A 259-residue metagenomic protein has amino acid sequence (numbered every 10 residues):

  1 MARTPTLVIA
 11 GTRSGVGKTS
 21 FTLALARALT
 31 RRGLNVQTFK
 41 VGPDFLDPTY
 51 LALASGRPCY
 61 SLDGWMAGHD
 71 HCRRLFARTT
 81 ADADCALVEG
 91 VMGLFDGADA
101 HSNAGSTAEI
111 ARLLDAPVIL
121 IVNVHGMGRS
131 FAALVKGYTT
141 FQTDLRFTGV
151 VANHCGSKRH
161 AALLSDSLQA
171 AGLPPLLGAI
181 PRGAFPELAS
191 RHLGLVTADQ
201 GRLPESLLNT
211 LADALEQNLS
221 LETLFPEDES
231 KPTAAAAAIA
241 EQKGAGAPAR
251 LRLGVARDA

Functional and structural regions predicted by a protein language model:
A2-L114, V118, V122-G149, G156-A162: ATP-dependent carboxylate-amine ligase catalytic core
R3-P5, P58, P175, A189-R191 (+1 more regions): Generic structural motif recognizing short loop/turn segments at the entrances and edges of beta-strands
G42-D44, M92, H154-C155, P181-P186 (+1 more regions): Glycine-rich beta-alpha junction loops
L51, E89, L215, G246-R252: N-terminal low-hydrophobic presequence detector
G128-G244: Internal gly/pro-rich beta-alpha loop/helix module that stabilizes soluble enzyme cofactors or their anionic handles
I239-A259: Gly/Ser-rich, acidic/histidine-flanked active-site/gating loops
